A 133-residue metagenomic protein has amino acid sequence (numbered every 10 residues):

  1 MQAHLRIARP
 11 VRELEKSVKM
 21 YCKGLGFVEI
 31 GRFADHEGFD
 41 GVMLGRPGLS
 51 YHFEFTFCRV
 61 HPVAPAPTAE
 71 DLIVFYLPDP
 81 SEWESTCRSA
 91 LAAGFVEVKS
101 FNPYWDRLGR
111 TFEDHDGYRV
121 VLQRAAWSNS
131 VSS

Functional and structural regions predicted by a protein language model:
A3-R12, V42-P47, V63-A90, L108-E113: Vicinal oxygen chelate
R6-R9, R32, C87-S133: Vicinal oxygen chelate
R9-H52: Core segments of cupin and vicinal oxygen chelate
K19, K23, S81-A92, V96: Replace "anionic and nucleotidyl ligands
H36, D79, A126: Flexible, active-site-proximal loop/turn residues at the rims of small-molecule/cofactor binding pockets and catalytic
V42, F53-F55, R110, V120: A broad, low-specificity signal marking well-ordered, structured residues that form hydrophobic/aromatic
L49-F53, P65, D116-V120: Short, charged/polar, Gly/Pro-enriched secondary-structure boundary elements
F57-P62, A125-W127: Acetyl-CoA-dependent GNAT
